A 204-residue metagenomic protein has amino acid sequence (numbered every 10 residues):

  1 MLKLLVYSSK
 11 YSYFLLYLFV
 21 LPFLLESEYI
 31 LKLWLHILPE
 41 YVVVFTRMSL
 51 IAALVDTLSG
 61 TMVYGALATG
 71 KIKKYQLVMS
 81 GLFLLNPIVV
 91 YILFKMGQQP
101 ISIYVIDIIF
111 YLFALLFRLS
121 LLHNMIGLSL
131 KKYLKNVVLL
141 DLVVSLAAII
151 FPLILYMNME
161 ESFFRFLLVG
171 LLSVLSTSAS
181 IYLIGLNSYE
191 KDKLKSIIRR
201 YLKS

Functional and structural regions predicted by a protein language model:
M1-S80: Specific pore-lining/lateral-gate transmembrane helices of multi-pass inner-membrane transport and insertion machines
L4-Y11, Y17-L21, A53-T61, M79-I88 (+3 more regions): Hydrophobic alpha-helical transmembrane bundles that constitute the permease/transmembrane domains of multi-pass
V20-E28, L33, M48, P87 (+6 more regions): Membrane-embedded alpha-helical segments of multi-pass transporters/permeases
E26-L31, L35-P39, G70-K71, L93-Q98 (+3 more regions): Short helix-capping/hinge motifs at transmembrane helix termini and TM-loop junctions
Y41-F45, Q99-I103, Y133-D141, S145 (+1 more regions): Residue-level signature of transmembrane alpha-helical entry/exit and packing/kink sites in multi-pass membrane
M62-G70, S120-K135: Alpha-helical transmembrane segments
K73, M79-L116, L128, L153-L172: Membrane-interface helix-loop junctions in multi-pass transport and translocation proteins
H123-L130, P152-S204: Membrane-proximal transmembrane or re-entrant/amphipathic helices at the cytosolic face
